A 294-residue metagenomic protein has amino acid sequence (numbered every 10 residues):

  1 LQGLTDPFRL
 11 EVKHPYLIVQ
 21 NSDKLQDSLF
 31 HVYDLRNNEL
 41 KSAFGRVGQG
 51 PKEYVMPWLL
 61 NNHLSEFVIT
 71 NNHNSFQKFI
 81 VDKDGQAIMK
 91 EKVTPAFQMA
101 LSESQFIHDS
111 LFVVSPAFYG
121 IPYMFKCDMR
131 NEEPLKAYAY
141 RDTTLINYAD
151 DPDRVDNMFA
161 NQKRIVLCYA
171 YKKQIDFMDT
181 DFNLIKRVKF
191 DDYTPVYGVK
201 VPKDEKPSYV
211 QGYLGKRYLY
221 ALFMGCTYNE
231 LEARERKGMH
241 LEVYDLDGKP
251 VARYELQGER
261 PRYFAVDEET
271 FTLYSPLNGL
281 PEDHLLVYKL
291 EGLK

Functional and structural regions predicted by a protein language model:
L1, L40-G48, A87-A96, P134-D142 (+2 more regions): Beta-propeller fold detector
L1-L29, Y218-M224, R262: Beta-strand-rich domains and repeat architectures in extracellular enzymes and scaffolds, especially beta-propellers
G3, G50-E53, D192-V201, L246-E268: Conserved blade-ending motifs and adjacent loop-strand segments that build the rim/top face of beta-propeller domains
D6-K13, P57-H63, S102-H108, D150-Q162 (+3 more regions): Structural signature of eukaryotic scaffold interfaces centered on beta-propeller domains
V32-L35, F125-D128, R236-K249, V287-G292: Beta-propeller blade signature
E39-H73, E91-P95, N147, G258-P261: Blade-loop segments of beta-propeller domains
N74-S75, V81-P116, T143: Asp-box/WD-like beta-propeller blade repeats and closely related beta-sheet repeat scaffolds
K203-V243: Loop/turn-rich, solvent-exposed surfaces of beta-rich toroidal or solenoidal domains
